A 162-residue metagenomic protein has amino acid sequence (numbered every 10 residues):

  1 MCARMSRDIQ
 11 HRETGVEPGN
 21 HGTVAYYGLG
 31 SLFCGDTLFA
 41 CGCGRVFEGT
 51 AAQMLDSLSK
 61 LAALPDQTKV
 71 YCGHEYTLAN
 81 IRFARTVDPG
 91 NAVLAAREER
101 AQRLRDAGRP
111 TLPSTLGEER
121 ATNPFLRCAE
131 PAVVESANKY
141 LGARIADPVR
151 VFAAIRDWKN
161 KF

Functional and structural regions predicted by a protein language model:
M1-D88, A153-R156: Catalytic core of the metallo-beta-lactamase
S59-K69, L78-F162: Accessory terminal helices/loops
